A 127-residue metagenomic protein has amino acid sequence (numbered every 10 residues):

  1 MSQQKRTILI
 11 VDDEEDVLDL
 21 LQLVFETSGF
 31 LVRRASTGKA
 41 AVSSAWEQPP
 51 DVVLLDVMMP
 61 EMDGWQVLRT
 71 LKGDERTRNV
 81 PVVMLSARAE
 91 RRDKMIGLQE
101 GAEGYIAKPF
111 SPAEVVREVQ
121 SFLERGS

Functional and structural regions predicted by a protein language model:
D19-T27: Charged docking surfaces used in two-component/phosphorelay signaling
R34-V52: Acidic, metal-coordinating helix/loop segments flanking the phosphotransfer/catalytic sites of two-component signaling
A35-K39, K94, P112: Conserved Asp/Asn-Gly motif in the active-site loop of CheY-like receiver
M59: Receiver (REC) domain active-site loop signature in two-component systems and cognate sites in sensor histidine kinases
F110-Q120: C-terminal output helix
